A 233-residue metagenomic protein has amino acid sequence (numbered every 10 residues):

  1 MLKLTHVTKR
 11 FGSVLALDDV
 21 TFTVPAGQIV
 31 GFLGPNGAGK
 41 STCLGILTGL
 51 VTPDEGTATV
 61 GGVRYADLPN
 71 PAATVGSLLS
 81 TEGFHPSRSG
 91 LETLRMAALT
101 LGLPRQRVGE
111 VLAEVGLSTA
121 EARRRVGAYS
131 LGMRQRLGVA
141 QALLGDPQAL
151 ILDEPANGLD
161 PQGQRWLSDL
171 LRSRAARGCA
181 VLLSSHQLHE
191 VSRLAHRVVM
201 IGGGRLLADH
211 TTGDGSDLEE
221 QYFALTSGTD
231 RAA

Functional and structural regions predicted by a protein language model:
T48: Helix-to-loop junction immediately C-terminal to a conserved catalytic motif
G56-P71, A208: Conserved ABC transporter NBD signature motif
R95, L99, R105-E121: Conserved ABC ATPase "signature" region
V139: Hydrophobic anchor residue at the start of the ABC signature
L150-E154: Catalytic Walker B motif of ABC-type/P-loop ATPase nucleotide-binding domains
Q164-R177: Helical segment within the ABC ATPase nucleotide-binding domain
